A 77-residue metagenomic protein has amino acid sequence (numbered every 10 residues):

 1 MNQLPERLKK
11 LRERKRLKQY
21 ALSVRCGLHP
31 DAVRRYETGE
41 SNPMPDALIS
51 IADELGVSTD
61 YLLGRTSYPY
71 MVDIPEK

Functional and structural regions predicted by a protein language model:
M1-R14: A short, Lys/Arg-rich alpha-helix, primarily the initiator
E13, G27, T38-E40, I49 (+1 more regions): Residue-level detection of the helix-turn-helix DNA-binding "recognition helix"
R16-R35, S50: Short alpha-helical DNA-recognition segment
D31, N42, M71-V72: Short Asp/Glu-rich motifs
M44-Y61: DNA major-groove recognition helix of helix-turn-helix/homeodomain DNA-binding modules
L63-K77: Short, charged recognition helix plus adjacent turn of helix-turn-helix-like nucleic-acid-binding domains
